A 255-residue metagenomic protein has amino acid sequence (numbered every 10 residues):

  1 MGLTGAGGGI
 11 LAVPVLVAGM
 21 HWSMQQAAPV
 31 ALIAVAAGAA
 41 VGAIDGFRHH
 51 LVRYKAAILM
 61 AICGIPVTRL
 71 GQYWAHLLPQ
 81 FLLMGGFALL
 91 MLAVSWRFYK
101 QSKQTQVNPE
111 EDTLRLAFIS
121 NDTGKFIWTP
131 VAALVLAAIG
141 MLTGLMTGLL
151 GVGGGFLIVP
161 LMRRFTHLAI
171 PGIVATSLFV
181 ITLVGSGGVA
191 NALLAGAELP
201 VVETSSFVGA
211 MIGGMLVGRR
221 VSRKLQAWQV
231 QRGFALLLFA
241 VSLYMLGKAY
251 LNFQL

Functional and structural regions predicted by a protein language model:
M1-A6, L32, A39: N-terminal transmembrane alpha-helices
M1-G5, G140-G151: Transmembrane alpha-helix interface/packing and boundary motifs in multi-pass membrane proteins, characterized by
A12-Q26, T147-G148, L157-G172, N191: Interfacial segments of multi-pass membrane proteins
A18, M24, I44-G144, R164 (+1 more regions): Juxtamembrane transmembrane-helix boundary motif
P29, V174-A175, A235: Conserved glycine-rich helix-kink/hinge and helix-boundary motifs of the Major Facilitator Superfamily
A31-V35, S177-I181, E203-T204, V208: Short hydrophobic/aromatic, small-residue-rich stretches within specific transmembrane helices of secondary active
I33-V41, P66-V67, W74, V180-G187: Membrane-embedded alpha-helical segments of transport systems, primarily multispan ion/solute transporters
